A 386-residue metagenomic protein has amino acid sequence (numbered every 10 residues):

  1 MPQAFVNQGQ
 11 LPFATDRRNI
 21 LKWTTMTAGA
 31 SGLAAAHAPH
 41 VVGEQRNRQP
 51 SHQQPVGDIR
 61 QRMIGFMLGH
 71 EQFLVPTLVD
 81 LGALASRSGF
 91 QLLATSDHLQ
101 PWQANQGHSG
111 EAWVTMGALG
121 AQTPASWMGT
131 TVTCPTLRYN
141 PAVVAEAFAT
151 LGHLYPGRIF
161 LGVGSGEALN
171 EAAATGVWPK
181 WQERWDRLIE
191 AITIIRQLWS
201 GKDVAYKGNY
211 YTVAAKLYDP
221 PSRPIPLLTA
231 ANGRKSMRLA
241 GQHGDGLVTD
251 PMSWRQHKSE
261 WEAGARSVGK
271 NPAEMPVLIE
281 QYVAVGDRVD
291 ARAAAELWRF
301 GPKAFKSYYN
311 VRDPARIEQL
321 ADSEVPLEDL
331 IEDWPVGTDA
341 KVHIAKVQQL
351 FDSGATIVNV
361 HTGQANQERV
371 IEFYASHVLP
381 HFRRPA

Functional and structural regions predicted by a protein language model:
M1-N19: N-terminal secretory signal peptides
F13-T15, A35-G65, A386: C-terminal segment of N-terminal export signals and the immediately downstream linker at the start of the mature
D16-A34: N-terminal export leaders
N47-T130, I225: N-terminal beta1-alpha1-beta2 module of alpha/beta enzyme domains
S51-G57, T175, W181-L217, W254-T356 (+1 more regions): An alpha-helical appendage that flanks or caps ligand/catalytic pockets
I64-L68, L93-T95, M128-T130, I159-V163 (+4 more regions): Hydrophobic faces of well-ordered beta-strands that scaffold small-molecule active sites in alpha/beta enzyme cores
L74-A85, A231-R238, A340-Q349: Short, acidic/polar
L119, L151, I195, A240 (+3 more regions): Conserved, mostly hydrophobic/aromatic
